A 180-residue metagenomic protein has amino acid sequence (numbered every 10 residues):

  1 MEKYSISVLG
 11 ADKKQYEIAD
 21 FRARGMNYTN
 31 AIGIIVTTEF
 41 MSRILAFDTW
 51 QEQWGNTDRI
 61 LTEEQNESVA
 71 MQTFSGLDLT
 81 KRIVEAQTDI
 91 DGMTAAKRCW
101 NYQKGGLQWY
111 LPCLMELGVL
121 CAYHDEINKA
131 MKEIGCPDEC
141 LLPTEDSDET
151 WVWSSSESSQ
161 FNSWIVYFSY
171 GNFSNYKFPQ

Functional and structural regions predicted by a protein language model:
M1-G105: Short, compositionally biased
T88-W109, L114-F178: An exposed tryptophan-centered "aromatic clamp" motif
